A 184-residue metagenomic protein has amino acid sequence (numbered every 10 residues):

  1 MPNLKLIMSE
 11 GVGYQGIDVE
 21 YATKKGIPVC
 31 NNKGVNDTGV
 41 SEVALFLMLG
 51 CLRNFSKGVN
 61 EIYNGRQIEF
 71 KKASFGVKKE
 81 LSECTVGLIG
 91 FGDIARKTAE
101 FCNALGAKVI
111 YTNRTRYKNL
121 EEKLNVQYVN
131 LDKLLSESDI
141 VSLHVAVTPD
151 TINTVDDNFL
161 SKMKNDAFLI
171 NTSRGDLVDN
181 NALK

Functional and structural regions predicted by a protein language model:
M1-C30, S136, D156: An N-terminal-biased, well-structured beta-alpha scaffold segment characteristic of Rossmann-like dinucleotide-binding
L4, S82-T85, D157, D166: Phosphate-coordination loops involved in phosphoryl transfer and adenosine-cofactor binding
E10-G11, I27-T38, L131-D132, S173: Short beta->alpha connector loops at strand-helix junctions that form conserved, small/polar/Pro-enriched
P28, G50, K108, Q127: Residue-level detector of anion-binding/catalytic polar loops
K33-T85, E100, A104: Phosphate-binding beta-alpha-beta segment of Rossmann-like dinucleotide-binding domains, i.e., the NAD(P)
F91-G92: Glycine-rich Rossmann-fold phosphate-binding loop(s) that bind the pyrophosphate of adenine dinucleotide cofactors
A95-R96: N-terminal Rossmann-fold NAD(P) dinucleotide-binding loop
T115-K184: Rossmann-like adenosine-cofactor binding region
